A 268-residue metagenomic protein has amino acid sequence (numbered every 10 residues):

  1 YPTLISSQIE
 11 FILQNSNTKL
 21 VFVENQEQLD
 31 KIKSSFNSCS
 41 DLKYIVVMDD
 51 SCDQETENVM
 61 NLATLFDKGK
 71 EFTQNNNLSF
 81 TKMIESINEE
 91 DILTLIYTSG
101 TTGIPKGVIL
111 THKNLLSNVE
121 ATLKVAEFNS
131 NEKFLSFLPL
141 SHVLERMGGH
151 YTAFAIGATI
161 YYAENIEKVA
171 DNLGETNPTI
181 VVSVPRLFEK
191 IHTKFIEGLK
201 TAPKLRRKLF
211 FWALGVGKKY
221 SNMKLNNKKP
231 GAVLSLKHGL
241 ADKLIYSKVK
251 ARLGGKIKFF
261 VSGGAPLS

Functional and structural regions predicted by a protein language model:
Y1-K68: Structural core segment of the AMP-binding/adenylate-forming
Y1-P2, L138-H142, G264-P266: Conserved AMP-binding
L4-S34, N118-L135, I166-I180, R252: Conserved ATP-dependent adenylate/AMP-binding module captured primarily in the ANL superfamily
E10, T81-I84, A170, Y246: Short hydrophobic/charged patches on amphipathic alpha-helices used for structural packing and interfaces
Q26-D41, F188-K204, K243-G255, L267: Adenylate-forming
V47, F66-Y97, I104, E127-K133: Conserved pre-ATP/AMP-binding loop-to-beta segment of ANL
A63, L93-V119: Conserved AMP-binding A3 loop
L116-K133, L140-K243, K256: Conserved AMP-binding/adenylation subdomain of ANL enzymes
